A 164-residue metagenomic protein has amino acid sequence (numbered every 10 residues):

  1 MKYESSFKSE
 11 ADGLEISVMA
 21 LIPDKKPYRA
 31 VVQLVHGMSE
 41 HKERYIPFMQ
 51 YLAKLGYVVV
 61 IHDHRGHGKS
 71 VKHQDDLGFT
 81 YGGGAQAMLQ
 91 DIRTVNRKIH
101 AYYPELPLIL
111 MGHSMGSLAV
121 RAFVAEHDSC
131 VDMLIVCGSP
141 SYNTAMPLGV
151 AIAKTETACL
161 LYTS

Functional and structural regions predicted by a protein language model:
M1-P23: N-terminal cap/lid segment of alpha/beta-hydrolase-fold proteins
G37-E40: Active-site glycine-rich loops that stabilize anionic/oxyanionic intermediates across multiple enzyme folds
A53-H73: Conserved alpha/beta-hydrolase
Y81-H100: Alpha/beta-hydrolase active-site loop
Y103-H113: Alpha/beta-hydrolase fold nucleophile elbow
S117-D128: Short glycine-enriched nucleophile-adjacent loop and the immediately C-terminal alpha-helix near the catalytic center
I135-T144: Active-site nucleophile loop of the alpha/beta-hydrolase fold
Y162-T163: Conserved small/polar residues in nucleotide/adenosyl-binding loops
